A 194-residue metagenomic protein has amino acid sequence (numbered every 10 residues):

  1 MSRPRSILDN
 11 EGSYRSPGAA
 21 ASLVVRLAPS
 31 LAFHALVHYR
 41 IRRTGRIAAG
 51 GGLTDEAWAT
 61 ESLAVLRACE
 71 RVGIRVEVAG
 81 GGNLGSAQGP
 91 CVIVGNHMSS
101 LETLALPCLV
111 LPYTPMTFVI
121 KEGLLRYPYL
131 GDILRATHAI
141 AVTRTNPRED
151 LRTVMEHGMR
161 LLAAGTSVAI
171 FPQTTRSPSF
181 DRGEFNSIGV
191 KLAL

Functional and structural regions predicted by a protein language model:
M1-P90, A105: Membrane-anchoring hydrophobic helices of lipid-metabolizing enzymes
R71-L194: Soluble catalytic domains of membrane acyltransferases
